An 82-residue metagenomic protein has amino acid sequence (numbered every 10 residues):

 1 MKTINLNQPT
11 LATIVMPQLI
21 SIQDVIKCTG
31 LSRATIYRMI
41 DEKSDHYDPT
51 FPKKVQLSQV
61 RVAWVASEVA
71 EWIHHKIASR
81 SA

Functional and structural regions predicted by a protein language model:
M1-I20: A detector for short, charged/polar N-terminal pre-domain segments
M1-I4, P52-K53, H75: Generic cytosolic/nucleocytoplasmic N-terminal low-complexity/intrinsically disordered segments
M1-K2, Q8, K27, R33 (+1 more regions): A detector of low-complexity, intrinsically disordered, Ser/Thr/Gly/Pro/Ala-rich segments
I14-S21, I26-C28, R61, A70-I73: Residue-level detection of beta-strand scaffold positions
I22, T29-A63: Major-groove DNA-recognition helix of helix-turn-helix-type DNA-binding domains
V65-A82: A short, Lys/Arg-enriched interface patch at domain edges and termini
